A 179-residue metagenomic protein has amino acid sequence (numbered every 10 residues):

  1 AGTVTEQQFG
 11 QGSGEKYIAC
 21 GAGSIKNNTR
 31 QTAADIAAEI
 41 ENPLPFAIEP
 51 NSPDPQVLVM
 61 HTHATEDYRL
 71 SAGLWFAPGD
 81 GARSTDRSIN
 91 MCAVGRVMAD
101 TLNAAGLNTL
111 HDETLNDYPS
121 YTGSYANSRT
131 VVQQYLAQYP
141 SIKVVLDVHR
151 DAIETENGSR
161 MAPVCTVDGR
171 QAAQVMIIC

Functional and structural regions predicted by a protein language model:
A1-V145, R150-C179: Catalytic-site microenvironment of enzymes that process N-acetyl-hexosamine-containing cell-wall polysaccharides
